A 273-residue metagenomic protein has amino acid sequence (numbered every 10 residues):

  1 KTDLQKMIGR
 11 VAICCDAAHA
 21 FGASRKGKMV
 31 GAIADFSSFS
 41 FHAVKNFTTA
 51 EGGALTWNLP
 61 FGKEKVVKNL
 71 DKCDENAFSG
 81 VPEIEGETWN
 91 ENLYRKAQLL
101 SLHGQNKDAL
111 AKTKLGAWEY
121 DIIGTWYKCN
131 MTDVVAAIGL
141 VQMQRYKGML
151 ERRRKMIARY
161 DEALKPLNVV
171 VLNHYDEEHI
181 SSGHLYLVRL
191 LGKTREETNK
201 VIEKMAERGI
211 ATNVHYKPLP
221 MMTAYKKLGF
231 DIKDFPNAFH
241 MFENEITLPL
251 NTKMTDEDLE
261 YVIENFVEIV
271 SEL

Functional and structural regions predicted by a protein language model:
K1-G27: Catalytic PLP-binding core of fold-type I/II PLP enzymes
K1-K6, S24, P60-F61, K72-L273: PLP-dependent aminotransferase class I/II
C15-D16, D35, D133, P249: Acidic active-site catalytic centers that drive phospho-/nucleotidyl reactions and related ester hydrolyses
F41: Hydrophobic framework residues that shape the active-site pocket of cyclic nucleotide turnover catalytic cores
F47-T48, L259: Conserved beta-strand->loop/alpha-helix structural units within folded catalytic cores of enzymes with alpha/beta
T49-A54: Glycine-rich phosphate-binding loop of ATP-grasp-fold ATP-dependent ligases
